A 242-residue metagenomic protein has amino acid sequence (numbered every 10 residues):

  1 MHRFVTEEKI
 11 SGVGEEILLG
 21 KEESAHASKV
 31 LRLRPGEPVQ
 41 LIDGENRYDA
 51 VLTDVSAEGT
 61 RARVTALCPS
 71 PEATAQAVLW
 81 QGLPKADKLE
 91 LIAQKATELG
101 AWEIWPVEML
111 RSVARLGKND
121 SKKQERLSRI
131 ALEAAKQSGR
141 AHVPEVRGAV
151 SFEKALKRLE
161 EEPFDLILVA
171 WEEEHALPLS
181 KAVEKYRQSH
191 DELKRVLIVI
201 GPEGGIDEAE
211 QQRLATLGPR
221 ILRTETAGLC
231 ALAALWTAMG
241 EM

Functional and structural regions predicted by a protein language model:
M1-P69: N-terminal positively charged helical leader segments and presequences
E7-E8, K21-E22, G44, L83 (+3 more regions): Fold-independent oxyanion-binding glycine-rich loops and adjacent beta-strand/coil segments at enzyme active sites
K9-E16, D54-G59, L67, P71 (+3 more regions): Short, glycine- and charge-enriched coil/turn segments that flank and shape catalytic ligand pockets
V13-E15, P35-E37, N46-Y48, E58-T60 (+5 more regions): A generic structural signal for short beta-strands and their flanking turns/coil linkers
V30, R34, Q137, V199-E203 (+2 more regions): Short glycine/serine/threonine-biased micro-segments
P69-L168: RNA substrate-binding interface of SAM-dependent RNA methyltransferases
E162, I167-Q211, A215-R220: Active-site/ligand-binding-proximal alpha/beta "capping" segment
G204-M242: Structured adenosyl-cofactor binding patch, chiefly the S-adenosyl-L-methionine
